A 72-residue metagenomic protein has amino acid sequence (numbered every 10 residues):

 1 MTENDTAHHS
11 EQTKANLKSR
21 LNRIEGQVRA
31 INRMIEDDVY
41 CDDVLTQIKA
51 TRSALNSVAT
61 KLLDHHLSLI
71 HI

Functional and structural regions predicted by a protein language model:
T2-E36: N-terminal first-folded block
A30-S68: Amphipathic, hydrophobic secondary-structure cores in small proteins
I70-I72: Conserved small/polar residues in nucleotide/adenosyl-binding loops
